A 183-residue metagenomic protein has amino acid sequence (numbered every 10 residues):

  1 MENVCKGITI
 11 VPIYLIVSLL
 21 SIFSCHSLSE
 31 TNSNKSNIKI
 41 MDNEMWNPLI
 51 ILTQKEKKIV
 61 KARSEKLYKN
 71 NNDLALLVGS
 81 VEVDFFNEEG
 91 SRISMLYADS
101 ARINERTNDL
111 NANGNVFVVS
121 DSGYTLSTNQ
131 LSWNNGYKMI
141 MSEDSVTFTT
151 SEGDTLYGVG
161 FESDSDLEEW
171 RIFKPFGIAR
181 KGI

Functional and structural regions predicted by a protein language model:
E2-I183: Mature-chain termini and adjacent capping regions
